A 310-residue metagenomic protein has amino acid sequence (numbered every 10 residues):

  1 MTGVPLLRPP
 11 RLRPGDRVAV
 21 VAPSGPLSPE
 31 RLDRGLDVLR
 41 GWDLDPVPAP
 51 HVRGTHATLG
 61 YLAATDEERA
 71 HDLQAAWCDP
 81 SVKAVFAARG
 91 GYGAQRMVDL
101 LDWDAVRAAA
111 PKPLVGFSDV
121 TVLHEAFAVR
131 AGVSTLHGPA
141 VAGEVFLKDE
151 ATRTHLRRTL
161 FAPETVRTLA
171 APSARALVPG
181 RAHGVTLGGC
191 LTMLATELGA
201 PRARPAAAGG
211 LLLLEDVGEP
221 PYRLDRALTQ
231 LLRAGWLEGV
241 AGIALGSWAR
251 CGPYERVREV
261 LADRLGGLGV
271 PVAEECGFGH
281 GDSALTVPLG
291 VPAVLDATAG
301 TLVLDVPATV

Functional and structural regions predicted by a protein language model:
M1-S81: ATP/NTP phosphate-donor binding region
P26-V38, R181, V185-V217: Conserved beta-alpha junction segments in alpha/beta enzyme cores
V47-P50, G116, V240-S247, A273-E275: Short internal beta-strands
A84-L100, F117: N-terminal glycine-rich "phosphate-gripper" loop used for MgATP/nucleotide binding and carboxylate activation
L101-A126, S134-A140, L268-V272: Short, acidic/small-residue loops that bind anionic groups at enzyme active sites
G132-A195, G199: Conserved anion/nucleotide-ligand pocket segment
R202-V257: Internal helical hairpin/lid segments
S247-V310: ATP/nucleoside-binding phosphotransfer catalytic cores, i.e., glycine-rich phosphate-binding loops
